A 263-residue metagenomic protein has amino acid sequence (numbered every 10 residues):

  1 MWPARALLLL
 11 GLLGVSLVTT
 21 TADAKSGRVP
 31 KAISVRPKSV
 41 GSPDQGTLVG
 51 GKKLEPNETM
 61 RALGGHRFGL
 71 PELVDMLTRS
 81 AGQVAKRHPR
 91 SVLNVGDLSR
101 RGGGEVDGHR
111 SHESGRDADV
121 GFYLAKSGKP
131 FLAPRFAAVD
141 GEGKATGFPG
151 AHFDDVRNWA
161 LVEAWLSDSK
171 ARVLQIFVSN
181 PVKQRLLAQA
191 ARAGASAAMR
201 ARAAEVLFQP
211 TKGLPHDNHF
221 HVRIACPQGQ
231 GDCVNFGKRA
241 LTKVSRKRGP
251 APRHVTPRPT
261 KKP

Functional and structural regions predicted by a protein language model:
A6-S16: Bacterial N-terminal signal peptides
L17-A24: Sec/Tat signal peptide C-region and signal peptidase I cleavage site
A24-V29, A133-P263: Catalytic cores and adjacent binding grooves of peptidoglycan-active enzymes
K31-V95, D154-L161, L166, R172-V173: Active-site acidic/histidine clusters and adjacent loop/turn architecture that either coordinate catalytic ions
M76-G108, Q175-V182, L187-A191, M199-Q209: Extended, low-complexity, intrinsically disordered C-terminal regulatory tails of eukaryotic serine/threonine kinases
H88-L93, E113-D117, A171, D217-H219: Extracytoplasmic
N94-G96, D117-Y123, F177, H221-R223: Soluble periplasmic/extracytoplasmic beta-strand elements of cell-envelope proteins
R100-A151: Acidic/His-rich structured neighborhood in mature extracellular/periplasmic domains
